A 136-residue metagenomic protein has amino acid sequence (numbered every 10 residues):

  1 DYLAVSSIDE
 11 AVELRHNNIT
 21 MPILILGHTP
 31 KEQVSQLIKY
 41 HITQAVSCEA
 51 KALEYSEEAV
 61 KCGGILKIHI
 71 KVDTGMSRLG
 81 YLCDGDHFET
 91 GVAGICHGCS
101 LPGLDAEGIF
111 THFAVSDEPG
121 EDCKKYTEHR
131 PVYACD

Functional and structural regions predicted by a protein language model:
D1-P131: Active-site-proximal beta-alpha core segment in soluble small-molecule metabolic enzymes
Y133-D136: Short, intrinsically disordered, charge-balanced linker/junction segments flanking boundaries in proteins
